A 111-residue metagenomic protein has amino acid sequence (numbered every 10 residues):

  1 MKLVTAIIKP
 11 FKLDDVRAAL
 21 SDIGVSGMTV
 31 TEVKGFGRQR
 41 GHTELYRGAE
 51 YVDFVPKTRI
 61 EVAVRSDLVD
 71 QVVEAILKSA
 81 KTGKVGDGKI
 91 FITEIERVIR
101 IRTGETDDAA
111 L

Functional and structural regions predicted by a protein language model:
M1-L111: Positively charged, small/polar-rich N-terminal and surface patches that mediate targeting and assembly and bind
